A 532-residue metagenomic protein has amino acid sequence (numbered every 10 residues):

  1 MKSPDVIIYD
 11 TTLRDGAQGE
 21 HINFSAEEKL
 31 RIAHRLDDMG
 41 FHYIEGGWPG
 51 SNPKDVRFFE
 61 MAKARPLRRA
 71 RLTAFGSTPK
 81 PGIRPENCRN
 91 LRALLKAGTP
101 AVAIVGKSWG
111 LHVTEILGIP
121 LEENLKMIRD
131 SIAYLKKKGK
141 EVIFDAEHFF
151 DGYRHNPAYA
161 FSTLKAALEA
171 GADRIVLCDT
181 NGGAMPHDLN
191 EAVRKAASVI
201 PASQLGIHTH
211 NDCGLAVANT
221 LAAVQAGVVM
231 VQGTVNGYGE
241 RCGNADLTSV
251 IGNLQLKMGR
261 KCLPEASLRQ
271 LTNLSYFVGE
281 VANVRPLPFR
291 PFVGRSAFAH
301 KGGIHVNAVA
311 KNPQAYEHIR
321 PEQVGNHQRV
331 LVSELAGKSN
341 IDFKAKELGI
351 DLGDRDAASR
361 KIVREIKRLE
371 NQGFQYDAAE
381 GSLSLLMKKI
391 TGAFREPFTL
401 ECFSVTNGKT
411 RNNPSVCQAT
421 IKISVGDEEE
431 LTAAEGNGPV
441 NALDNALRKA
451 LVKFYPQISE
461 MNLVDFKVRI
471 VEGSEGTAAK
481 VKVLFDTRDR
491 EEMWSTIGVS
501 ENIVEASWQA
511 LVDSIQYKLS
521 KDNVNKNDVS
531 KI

Functional and structural regions predicted by a protein language model:
D5-V6, T12, G252, M258-L431 (+1 more regions): A mid-to-C-terminal "edge-of-domain" accessory segment
V6-I8, D15-I44, F59-L67, K80-L205 (+1 more regions): Alpha/beta enzyme core
R68-F75: A glycine-rich helix N-cap at a beta->alpha junction
L177-D179, Q232-E240, Q255-P264, V324-L331 (+2 more regions): Short beta-alpha connecting loops at secondary-structure transitions that line or flank enzyme active sites
N181-A184, E191-K311, A315-E317: Catalytic alpha/beta core domains of metabolic enzymes, predominantly
N340, E435-K453, N502-K518: Stable alpha-helical structural segments in soluble proteins, enriched in small hydrophobic residues
F454-R488: Generic long, charged, amphipathic alpha-helical segments
E491-K531: Mixed-charge, glycine-accented linear interaction segment located at domain edges/termini
